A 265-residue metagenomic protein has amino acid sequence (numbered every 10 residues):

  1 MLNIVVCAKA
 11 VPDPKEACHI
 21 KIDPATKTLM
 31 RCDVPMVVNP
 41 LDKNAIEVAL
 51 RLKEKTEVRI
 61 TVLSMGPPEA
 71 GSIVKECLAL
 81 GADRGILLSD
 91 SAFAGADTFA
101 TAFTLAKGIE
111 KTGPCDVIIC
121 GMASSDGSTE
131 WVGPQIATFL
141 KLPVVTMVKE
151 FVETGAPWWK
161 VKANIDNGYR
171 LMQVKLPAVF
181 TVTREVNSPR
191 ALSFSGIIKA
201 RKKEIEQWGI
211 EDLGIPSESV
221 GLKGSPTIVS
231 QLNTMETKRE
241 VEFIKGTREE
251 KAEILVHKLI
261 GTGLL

Functional and structural regions predicted by a protein language model:
M1-L265: N-terminal glycine-rich FAD/FM-binding segment characteristic of electron-transfer flavoproteins
